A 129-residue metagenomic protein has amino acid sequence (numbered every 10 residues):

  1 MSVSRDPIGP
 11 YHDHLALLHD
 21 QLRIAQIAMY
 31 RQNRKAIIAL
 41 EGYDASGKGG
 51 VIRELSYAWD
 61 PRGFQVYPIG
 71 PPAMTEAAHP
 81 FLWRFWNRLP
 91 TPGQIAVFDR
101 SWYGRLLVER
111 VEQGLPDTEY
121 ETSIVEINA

Functional and structural regions predicted by a protein language model:
M1-A129: Glycine-rich phosphate-binding loop of ATP-dependent small-molecule kinases
